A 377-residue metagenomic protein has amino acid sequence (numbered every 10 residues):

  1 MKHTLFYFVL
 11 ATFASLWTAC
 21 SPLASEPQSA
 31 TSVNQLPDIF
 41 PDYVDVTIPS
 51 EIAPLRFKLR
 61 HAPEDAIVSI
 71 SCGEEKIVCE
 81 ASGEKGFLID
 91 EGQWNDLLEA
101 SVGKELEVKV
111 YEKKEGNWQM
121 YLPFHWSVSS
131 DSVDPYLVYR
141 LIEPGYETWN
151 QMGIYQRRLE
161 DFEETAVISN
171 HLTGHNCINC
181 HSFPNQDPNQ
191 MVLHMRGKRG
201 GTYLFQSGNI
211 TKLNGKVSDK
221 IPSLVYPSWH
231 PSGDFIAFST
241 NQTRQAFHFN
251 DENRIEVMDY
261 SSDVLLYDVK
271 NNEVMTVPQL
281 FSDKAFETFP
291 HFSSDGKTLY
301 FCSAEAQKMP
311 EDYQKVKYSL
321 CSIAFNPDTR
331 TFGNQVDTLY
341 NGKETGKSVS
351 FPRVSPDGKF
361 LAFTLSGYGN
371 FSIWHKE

Functional and structural regions predicted by a protein language model:
T18-A19: C-terminal motif of bacterial Sec signal peptides marking the signal peptidase cleavage site
S32-D42, K76-Q93, E160-N176, F205-S223 (+2 more regions): Multi-bladed beta-propeller domains
I39, W118-Y146, D219-K220: Low-complexity, Pro/Ser/Thr- and charge-rich linker/hinge segments at domain boundaries
P135-T148, F238-Y260, F301-Y318, T364-E377: Short, conserved, GDST-rich strand-edge loop motifs in beta-rich repeat architectures
Y136-N214, D219-K220: Conserved, compact domain cores that house catalytic/ligand-binding motifs in diverse enzymes and effector modules
L137, Q190-M191, G233-I236, G296-L299 (+1 more regions): Hydrophobic beta-strand positions that form the internal "hydrophobic ladder" of WD40/Gbeta-like beta-propeller blades
S182-P184, S228, H291, R353: Conserved beta-strand position repeated across blades of beta-propeller domains
N185-D187, P231-S232, S294-D295, P356-D357: Residue-level detector of Asp-centered blade-edge/turn motifs that repeat once per structural unit in beta-propeller
